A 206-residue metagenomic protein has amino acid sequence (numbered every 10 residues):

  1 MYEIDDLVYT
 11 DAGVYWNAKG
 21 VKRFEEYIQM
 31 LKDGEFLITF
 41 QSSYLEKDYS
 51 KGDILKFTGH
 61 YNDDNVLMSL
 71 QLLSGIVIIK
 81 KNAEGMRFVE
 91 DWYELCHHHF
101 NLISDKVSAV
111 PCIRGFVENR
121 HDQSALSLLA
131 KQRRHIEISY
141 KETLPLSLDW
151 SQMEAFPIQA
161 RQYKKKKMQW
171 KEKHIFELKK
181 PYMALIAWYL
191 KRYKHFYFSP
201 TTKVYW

Functional and structural regions predicted by a protein language model:
M1-W206: Glycosyltransferase catalytic domains, chiefly GT-A lineage
